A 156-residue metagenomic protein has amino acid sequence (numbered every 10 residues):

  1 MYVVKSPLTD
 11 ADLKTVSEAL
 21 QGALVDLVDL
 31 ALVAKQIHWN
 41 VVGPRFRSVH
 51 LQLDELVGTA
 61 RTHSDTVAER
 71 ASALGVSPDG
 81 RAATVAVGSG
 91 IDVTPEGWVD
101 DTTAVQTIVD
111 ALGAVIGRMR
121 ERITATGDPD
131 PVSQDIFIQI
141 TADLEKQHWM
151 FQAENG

Functional and structural regions predicted by a protein language model:
Y2-A23, D101, I108: Disorder-to-helix initiation segments
V4-K5, D10-A11, R47-S48, D54-E55 (+2 more regions): Charge-rich, acidic-biased intrinsically disordered regions
L8-T15, L30-L56, R118-V132: Helix-loop segments that flank and shape redox-cofactor active sites
L20, H50-V57, R61, V105 (+3 more regions): Amphipathic, non-transmembrane alpha-helical scaffold segments
Q21-L24, V28, Q134-F137: Alpha-helical structural signal
L24, A31, H38, V57 (+5 more regions): A structural signal for well-ordered alpha-helices, especially hydrophobic packing surfaces of coiled-coils
V42-T84, E154: Conserved alpha-helical segments that form or flank metal/cofactor-binding pockets of metalloenzymes
D65, E69, A83-Q139: Acidic/histidine-rich alpha-helical segments that form the ligand environment of transition-metal centers
